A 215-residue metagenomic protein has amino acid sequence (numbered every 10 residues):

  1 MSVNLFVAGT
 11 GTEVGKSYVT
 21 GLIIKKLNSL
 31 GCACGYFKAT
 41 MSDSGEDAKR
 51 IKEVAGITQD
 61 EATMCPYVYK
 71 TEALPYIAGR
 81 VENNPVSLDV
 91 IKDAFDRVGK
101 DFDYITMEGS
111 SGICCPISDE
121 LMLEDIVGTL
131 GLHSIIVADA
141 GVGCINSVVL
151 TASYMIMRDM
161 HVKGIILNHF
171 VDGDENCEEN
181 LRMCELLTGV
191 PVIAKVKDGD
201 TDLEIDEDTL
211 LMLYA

Functional and structural regions predicted by a protein language model:
N4, Y18-P85, D89, A94-R97: N-terminal phosphate/diphosphate-binding loop that engages ATP/GTP or pyrophosphate donors across diverse enzyme folds
V7: Hydrophobic anchor at the beta1->P-loop junction of P-loop NTPases
E13, L22-I23, S42, S110-G189 (+1 more regions): Conserved catalytic-core segment of NTP-binding enzymes
R50-A55, S153-M155, L181-C184, L210-L213: Short, hinge-like loop/turn segments at secondary-structure boundaries
I91, V98-S118: Switch II (G3) loop of P-loop NTPases
D96-M107, G131-H133, Y214-A215: P-loop NTP-binding module
L181-A215: NTP-dependent small-molecule kinase module
